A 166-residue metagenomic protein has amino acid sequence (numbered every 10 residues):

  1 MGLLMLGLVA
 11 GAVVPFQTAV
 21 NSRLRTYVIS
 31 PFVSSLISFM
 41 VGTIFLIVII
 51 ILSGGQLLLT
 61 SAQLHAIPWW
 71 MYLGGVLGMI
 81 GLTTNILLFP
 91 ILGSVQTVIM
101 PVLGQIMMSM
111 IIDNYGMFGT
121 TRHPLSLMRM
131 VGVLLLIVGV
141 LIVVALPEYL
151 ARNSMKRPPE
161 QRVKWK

Functional and structural regions predicted by a protein language model:
M1-V9, T26, T43-W69, L92 (+2 more regions): Membrane-interface interhelical linkers
V9-V20, H65-V95, I142: Hydrophobic alpha-helical transmembrane segments of multi-pass membrane transport proteins, especially secondary
A19-S38: Juxtamembrane helix-loop-helix junctions in multi-pass membrane proteins
S22, G54, I86, D113-N114: Small-residue-mediated transmembrane helix hinge/kink sites in multi-pass secondary transporters
S34-M40, L82-I112: Helix-helix packing/entry segments at the starts of transmembrane helices
M107-L127: C-terminal transmembrane-helix exit sites in multi-pass transporters
L125-A145: Hydrophobic transmembrane alpha-helices of multi-pass small-molecule transport proteins
